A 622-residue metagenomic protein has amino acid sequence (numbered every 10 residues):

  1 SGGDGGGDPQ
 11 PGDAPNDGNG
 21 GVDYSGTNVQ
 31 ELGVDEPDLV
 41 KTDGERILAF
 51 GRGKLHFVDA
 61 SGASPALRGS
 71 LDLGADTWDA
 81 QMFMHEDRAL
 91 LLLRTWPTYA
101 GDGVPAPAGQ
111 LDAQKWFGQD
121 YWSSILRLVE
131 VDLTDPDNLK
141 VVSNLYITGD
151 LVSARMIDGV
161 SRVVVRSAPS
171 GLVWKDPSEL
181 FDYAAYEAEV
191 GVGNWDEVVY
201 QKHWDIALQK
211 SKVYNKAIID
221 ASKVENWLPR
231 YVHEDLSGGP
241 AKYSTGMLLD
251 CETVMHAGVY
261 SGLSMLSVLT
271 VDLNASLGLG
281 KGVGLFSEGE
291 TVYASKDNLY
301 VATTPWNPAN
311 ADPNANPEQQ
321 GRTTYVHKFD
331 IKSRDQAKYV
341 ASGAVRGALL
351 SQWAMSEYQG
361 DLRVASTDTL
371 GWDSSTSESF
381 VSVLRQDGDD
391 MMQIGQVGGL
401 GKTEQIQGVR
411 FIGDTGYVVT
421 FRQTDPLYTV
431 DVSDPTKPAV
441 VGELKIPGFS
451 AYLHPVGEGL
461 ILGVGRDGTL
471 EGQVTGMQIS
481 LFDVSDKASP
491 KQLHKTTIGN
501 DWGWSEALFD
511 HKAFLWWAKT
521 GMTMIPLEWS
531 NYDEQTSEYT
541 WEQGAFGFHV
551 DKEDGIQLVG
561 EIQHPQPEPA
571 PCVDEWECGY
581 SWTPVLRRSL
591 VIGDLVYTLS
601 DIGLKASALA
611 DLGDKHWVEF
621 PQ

Functional and structural regions predicted by a protein language model:
S1-Q622: Beta-sheet-rich non-transmembrane sensory/scaffold domains
